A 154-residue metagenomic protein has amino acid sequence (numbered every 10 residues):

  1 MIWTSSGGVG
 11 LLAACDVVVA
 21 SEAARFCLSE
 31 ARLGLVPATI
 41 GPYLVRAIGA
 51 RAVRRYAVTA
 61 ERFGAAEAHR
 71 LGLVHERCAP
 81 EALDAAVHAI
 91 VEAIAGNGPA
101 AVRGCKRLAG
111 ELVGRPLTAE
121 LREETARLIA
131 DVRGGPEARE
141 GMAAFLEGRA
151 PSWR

Functional and structural regions predicted by a protein language model:
S5-V58, A86, I90: CoA-thioester-processing core
A14-C15, L71-G72, G148: Structural motif
D16-V17, R55, T59-E61, E67 (+2 more regions): Well-ordered beta-strand positions
V19-A24, V74-E123, P136, S152-R154: C-terminal long alpha-helix characteristic of the crotonase
G41, A50-V53, D84, A101-C105 (+2 more regions): A general structural signal for well-ordered alpha-helical segments in protein cores
A50-R55, F63-R70, N97-R103: Short, structured loop/turn "capping" segments at alpha-beta junctions
Y56-A57, A68, L108-V113, R127-R133: Helix-loop "lid/cap" segments that line or gate small-molecule binding pockets
